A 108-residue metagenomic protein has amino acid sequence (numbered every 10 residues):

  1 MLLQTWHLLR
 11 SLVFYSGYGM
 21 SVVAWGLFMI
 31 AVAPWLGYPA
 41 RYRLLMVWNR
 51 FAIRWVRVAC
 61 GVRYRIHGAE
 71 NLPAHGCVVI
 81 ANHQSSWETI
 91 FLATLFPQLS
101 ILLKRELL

Functional and structural regions predicted by a protein language model:
M1-W6: Short, membrane-interfacial amphipathic segments enriched in basic
L9, L44-N49: Hydrophobic packing residues in well-ordered alpha-helices of helical domains and bundles
L9-M20: Residue-level signal for short hydrophobic patches within transmembrane helices of multi-pass membrane transporters
S11, W35-L36, L72: General secondary-structure edge motif
Y15, R63-R65, S100: Generic structural signal for residues positioned in beta-strands
V22, G26-M46, R57-A59, C77-L108: Catalytic core of membrane glycerolipid acyltransferases/transacylases, capturing the structured, soluble-facing
F51-A52, W87: Short Gly/charged-rich anion-binding patches and loops
A52-G76: A short, well-structured juxtamembrane/interface segment
